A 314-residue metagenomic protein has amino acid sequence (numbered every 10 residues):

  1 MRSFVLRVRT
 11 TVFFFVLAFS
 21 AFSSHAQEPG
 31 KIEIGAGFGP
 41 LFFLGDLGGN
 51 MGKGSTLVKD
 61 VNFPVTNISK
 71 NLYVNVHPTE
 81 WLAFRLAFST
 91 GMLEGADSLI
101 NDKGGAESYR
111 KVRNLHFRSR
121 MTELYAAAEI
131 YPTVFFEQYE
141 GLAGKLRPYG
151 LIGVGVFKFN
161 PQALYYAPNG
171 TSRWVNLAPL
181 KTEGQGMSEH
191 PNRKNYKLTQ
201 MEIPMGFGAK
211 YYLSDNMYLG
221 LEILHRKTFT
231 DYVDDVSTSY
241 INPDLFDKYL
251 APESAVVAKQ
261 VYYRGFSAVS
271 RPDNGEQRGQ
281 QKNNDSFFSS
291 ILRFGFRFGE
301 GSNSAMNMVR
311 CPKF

Functional and structural regions predicted by a protein language model:
G30, T66-I68, R120-L124, G144-L146 (+2 more regions): Residues that define the transmembrane beta-barrel architecture of outer-membrane proteins
A36-P40, L72-V76, A126-P132, I152-V156 (+3 more regions): Residues on the lipid-exposed face of transmembrane beta-strands in outer-membrane beta-barrel proteins
L41-S69, Y73: Surface-exposed strand-loop-strand hairpins of Gram-negative outer-membrane beta-barrel proteins
L44, W81-F84, F135-F136, N216-L219 (+1 more regions): Repeated loop/turn-to-beta-strand initiation elements of outer-membrane beta-barrel proteins
N50-T56, I100-Y109, Y166-R173, V236-L245 (+1 more regions): Flexible, surface-exposed loop regions and adjacent strand-edge segments of Gram-negative outer-membrane beta-barrel
S55-D60, R110-F117, E137-Q138, E189-N195 (+1 more regions): Extracellular loop and loop/strand-boundary signature of outer-membrane beta-barrel proteins
E80-V175: Gram-negative (and chloroplast) outer-membrane scaffold detector with strong preference for beta-barrel transmembrane
S214-F314: Predominantly the C-terminal beta-signal and adjacent terminal strand-loop region of outer-membrane beta-barrel
